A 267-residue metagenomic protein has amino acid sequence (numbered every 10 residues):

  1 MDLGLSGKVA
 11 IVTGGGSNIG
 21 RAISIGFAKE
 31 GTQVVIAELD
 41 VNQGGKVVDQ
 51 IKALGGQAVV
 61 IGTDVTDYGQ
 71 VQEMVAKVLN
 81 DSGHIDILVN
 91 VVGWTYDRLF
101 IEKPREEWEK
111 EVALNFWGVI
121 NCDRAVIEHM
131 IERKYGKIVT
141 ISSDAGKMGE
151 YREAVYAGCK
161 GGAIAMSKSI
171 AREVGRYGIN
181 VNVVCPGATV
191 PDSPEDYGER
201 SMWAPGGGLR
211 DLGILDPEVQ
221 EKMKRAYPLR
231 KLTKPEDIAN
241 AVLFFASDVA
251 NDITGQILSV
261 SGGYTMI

Functional and structural regions predicted by a protein language model:
V9, G16-N18: Conserved glycine-rich cofactor-binding loop
L99-F100, P104-V112, M223: Substrate-binding pocket helix/loop in short-chain dehydrogenase/reductase
I120, Y135, L229-V260, T265-M266: C-terminal substrate-recognition "lid" of short-chain dehydrogenase/reductases
D123, C159, S167: Active-site helix of classical SDR
E128, R172-E173, N251: Alpha-helical segment proximal to the catalytic Tyr-Lys
S143: Residue(s) in the substrate-gating loop at a strand-loop-helix junction that position the organic substrate next
G175, N180, I253-G255: Short, small/polar-rich loop/turn modules that mediate ligand/substrate recognition or access, typified
